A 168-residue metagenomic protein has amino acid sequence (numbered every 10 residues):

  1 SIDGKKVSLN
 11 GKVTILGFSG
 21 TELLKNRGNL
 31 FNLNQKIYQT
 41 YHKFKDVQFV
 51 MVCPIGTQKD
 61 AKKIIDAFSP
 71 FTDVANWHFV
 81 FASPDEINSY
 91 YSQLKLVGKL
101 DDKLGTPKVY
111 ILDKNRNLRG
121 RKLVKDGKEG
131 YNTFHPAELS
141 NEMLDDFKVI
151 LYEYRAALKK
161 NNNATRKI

Functional and structural regions predicted by a protein language model:
S1-I2: Alpha-helical transmembrane signal-anchor/signal-peptide segments
K5-L33: Short active-site neighborhood of thiol/selenol oxidoreductases, capturing the structured segment around
N10, F44-V47, L104-P107: Extracytoplasmic
G17, F49-M51, I111: Structural beta-sheet core signal
R27-V80, P84-Y90: Structural microenvironment flanking redox-active thiols in thiol-disulfide oxidoreductases
A82, L94, D113-N115: Non-transmembrane interaction and regulatory regions of membrane-associated proteins
S92-L100: Short, basic/aromatic recognition patches
G105-I168: Thiol-/selenol-based redox modules, centered on thioredoxin-like and closely related oxidoreductase domains
